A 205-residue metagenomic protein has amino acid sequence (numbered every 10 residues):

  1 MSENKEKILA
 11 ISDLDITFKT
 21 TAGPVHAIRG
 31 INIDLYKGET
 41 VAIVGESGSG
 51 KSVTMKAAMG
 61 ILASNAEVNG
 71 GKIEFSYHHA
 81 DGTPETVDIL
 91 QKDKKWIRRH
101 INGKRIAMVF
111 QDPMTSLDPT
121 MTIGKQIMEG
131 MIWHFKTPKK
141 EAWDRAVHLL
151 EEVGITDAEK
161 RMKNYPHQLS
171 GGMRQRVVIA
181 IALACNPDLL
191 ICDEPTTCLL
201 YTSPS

Functional and structural regions predicted by a protein language model:
V44-E46: The feature captures the beta-strand-to-loop junction immediately N-terminal to the Walker
K72-H100, P138: ABC ATPase NBD Q-loop/coupling interface
I127, I179, L199: Hydrophobic anchor residue at the start of the ABC signature
E141-K160: Conserved ABC ATPase "signature" region
A184-D188: A short, proline-enriched helix->beta-strand linker immediately N-terminal to the Walker B motif in ABC-type P-loop
Y201-S205: Conserved small/polar residues in nucleotide/adenosyl-binding loops
